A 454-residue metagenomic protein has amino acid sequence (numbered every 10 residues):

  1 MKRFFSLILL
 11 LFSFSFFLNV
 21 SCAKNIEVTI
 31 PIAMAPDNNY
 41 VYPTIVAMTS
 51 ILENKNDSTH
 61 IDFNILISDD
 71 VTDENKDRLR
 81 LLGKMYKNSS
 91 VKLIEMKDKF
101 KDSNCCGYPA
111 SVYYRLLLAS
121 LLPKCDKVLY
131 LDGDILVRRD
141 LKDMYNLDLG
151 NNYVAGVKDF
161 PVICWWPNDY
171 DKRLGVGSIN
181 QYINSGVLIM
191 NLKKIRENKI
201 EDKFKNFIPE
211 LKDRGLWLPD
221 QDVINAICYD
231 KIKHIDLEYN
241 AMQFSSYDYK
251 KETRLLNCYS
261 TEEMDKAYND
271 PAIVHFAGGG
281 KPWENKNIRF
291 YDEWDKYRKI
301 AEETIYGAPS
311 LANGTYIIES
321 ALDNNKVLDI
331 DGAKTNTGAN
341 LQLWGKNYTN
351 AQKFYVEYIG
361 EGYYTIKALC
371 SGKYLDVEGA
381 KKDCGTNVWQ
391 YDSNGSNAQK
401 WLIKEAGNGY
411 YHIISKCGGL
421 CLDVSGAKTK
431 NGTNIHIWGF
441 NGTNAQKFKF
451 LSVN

Functional and structural regions predicted by a protein language model:
I8-F16: Bacterial N-terminal signal peptides
L18-N25: Sec-dependent signal peptide cleavage junction
V28-I30, P36, Y40, S185 (+1 more regions): A glycosyltransferase accessory/donor-loop signature
V41-N56: Histidine-anchored nucleotide/phosphate-binding helix
G83-L121: Active-site-proximal specificity loops/subdomain of glycosyltransferases
V128: Short aromatic/hydrophobic "clamp" motif used to bind/position activated sugar donors
R138-N168: Conserved donor-nucleotide/metal-binding helix-loop-beta segment in metal-dependent transferases, i.e., the alpha-helix
P309-N454: Lectin-like carbohydrate-binding module/patch detector with strong preference for beta-trefoil
